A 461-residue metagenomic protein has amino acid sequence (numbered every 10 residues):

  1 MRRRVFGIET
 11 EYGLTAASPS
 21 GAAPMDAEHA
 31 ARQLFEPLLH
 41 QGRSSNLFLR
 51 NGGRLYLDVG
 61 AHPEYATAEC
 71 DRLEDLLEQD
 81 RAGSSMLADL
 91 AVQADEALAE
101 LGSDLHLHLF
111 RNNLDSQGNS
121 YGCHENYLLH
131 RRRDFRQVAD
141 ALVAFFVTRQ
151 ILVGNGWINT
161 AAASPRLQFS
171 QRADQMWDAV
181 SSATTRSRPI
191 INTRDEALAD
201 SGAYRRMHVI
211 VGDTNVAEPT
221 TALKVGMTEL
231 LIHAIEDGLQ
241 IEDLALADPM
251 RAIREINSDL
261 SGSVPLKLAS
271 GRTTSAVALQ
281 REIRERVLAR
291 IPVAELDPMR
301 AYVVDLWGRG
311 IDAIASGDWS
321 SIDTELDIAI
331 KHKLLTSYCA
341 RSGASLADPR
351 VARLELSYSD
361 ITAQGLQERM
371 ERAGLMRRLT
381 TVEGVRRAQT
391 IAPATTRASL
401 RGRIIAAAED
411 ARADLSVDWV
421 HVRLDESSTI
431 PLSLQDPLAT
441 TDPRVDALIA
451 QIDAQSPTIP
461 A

Functional and structural regions predicted by a protein language model:
M1-F110, N119, D140-N159, D174 (+2 more regions): Terminal catalytic/cofactor-binding subdomain
A17, H130-R132: Short coil/turn motifs at secondary-structure junctions
N112-H130: Histidine-centered divalent-metal-coordination microenvironment in nucleic-acid enzymes
D134-R136: A short alpha->loop->secondary-structure connector
L167-S170: Extended amphipathic ligand-handling, pore-lining, and cofactor/metal-binding catalytic surfaces
